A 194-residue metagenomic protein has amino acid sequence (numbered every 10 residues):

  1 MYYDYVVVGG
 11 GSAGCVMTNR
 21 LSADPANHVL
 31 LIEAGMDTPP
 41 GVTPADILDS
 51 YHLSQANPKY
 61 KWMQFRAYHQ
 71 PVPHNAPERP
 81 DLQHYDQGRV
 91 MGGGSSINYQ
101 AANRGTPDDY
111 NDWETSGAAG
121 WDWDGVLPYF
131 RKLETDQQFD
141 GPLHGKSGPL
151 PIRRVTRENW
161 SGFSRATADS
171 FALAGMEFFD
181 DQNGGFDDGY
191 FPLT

Functional and structural regions predicted by a protein language model:
M1-T194: N-terminal redox-cofactor-binding region of secreted/periplasmic oxidoreductases
